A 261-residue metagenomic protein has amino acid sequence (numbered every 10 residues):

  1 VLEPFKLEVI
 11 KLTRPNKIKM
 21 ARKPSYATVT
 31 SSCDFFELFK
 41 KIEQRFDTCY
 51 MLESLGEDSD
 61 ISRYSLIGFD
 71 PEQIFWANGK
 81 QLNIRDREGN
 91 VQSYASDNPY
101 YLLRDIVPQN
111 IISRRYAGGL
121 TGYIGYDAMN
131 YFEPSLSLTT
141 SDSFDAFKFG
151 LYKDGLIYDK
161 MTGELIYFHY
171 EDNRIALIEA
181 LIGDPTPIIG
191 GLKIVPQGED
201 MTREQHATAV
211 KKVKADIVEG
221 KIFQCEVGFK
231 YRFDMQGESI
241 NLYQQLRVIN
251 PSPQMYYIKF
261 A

Functional and structural regions predicted by a protein language model:
F5-A261: Extended alpha-helical targeting/anchoring segments, especially N-terminal organellar/secretory targeting helices
